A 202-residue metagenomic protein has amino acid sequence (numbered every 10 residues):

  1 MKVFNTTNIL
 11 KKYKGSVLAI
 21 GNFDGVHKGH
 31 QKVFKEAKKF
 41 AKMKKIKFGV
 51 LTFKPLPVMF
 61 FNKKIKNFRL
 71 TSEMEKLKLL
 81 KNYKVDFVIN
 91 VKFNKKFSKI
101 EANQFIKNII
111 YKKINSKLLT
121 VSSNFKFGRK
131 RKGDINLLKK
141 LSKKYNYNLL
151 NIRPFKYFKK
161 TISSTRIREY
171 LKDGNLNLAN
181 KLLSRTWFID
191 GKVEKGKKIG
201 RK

Functional and structural regions predicted by a protein language model:
M1-K202: Nucleotidyltransferase catalytic core that binds NTPs
